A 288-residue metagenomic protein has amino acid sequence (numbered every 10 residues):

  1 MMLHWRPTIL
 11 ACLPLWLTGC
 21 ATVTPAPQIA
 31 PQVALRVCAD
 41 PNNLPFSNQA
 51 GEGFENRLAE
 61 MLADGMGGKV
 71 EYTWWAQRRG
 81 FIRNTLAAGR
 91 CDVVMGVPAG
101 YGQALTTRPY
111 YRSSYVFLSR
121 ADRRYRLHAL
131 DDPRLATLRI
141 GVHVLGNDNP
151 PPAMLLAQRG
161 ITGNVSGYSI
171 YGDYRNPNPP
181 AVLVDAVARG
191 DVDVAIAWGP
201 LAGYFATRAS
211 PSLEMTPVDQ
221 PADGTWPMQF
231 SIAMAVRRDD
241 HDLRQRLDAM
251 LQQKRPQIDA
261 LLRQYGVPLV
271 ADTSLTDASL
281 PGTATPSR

Functional and structural regions predicted by a protein language model:
W16-G19: C-terminal motif of bacterial Sec signal peptides marking the signal peptidase cleavage site
A21, G53-M66, A121-R124, D131-N147 (+1 more regions): Extended ligand-binding regions for polar small-molecule ligands
T22-Q103, Y174-P177, Q264-P268: Extracytoplasmic small-molecule ligand-binding "clamshell" domains of the periplasmic binding protein/Venus flytrap
T22-V23, K69, N147-G172, D248-R288: Ligand-binding clefts/hinges and TM-proximal coupling segments of bilobed small-molecule sensing domains
A34-N48, L130-R159: Short loop->beta-strand "edge-of-pocket" segments that line small-molecule binding or catalytic clefts across diverse
D40-N43, R112-V116, D122-R124, G167-I170 (+2 more regions): Periplasmic-binding protein-like
E60, D64, K69-L135, V144-D148 (+3 more regions): Acidic, polar ligand-binding/catalytic clefts
G68-K69, A87-G96, T137-R139, V182-L183 (+3 more regions): Alpha-to-beta junction loops
